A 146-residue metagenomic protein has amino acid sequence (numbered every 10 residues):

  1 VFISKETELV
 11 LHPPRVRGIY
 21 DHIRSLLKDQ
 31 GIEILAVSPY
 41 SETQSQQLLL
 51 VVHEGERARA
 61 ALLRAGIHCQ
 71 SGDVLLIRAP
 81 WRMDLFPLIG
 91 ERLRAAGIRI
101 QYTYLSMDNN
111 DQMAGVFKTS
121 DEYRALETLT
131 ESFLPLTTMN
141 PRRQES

Functional and structural regions predicted by a protein language model:
V1-S146: A conserved regulatory-domain signal marking ACT and ACT-like small-molecule sensing domains and adjacent regulatory
